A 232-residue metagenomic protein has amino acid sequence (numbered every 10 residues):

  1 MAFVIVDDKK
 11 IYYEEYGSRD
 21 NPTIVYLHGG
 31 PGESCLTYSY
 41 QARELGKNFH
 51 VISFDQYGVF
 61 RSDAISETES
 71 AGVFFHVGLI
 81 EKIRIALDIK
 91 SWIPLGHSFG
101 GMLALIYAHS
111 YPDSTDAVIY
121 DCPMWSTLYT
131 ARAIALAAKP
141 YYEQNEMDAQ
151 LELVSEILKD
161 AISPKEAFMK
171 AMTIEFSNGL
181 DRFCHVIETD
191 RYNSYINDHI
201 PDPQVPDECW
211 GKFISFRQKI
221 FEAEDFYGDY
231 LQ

Functional and structural regions predicted by a protein language model:
A2-V6: Short acidic-hydrophobic surface loop/beta-edge motif
D8-A64, E69, I83: Conserved HGGG/HGGXW glycine-rich cap/lid loop of the alpha/beta-hydrolase fold
Y26-L27, L95, Q232: Short hydrophobic segments within beta-strands
K47-N48, K90, A161: Structured helix-beta-strand junction loops
S53-L95, S110, A135: Active-site loop/oxyanion-hole signature of alpha/beta-hydrolase fold enzymes
K90-I134: Conserved hydrolase catalytic core segment
I119-A161: Flexible "cap/lid" loop of the alpha/beta hydrolase fold
E152-L231: Alpha/beta-hydrolase
